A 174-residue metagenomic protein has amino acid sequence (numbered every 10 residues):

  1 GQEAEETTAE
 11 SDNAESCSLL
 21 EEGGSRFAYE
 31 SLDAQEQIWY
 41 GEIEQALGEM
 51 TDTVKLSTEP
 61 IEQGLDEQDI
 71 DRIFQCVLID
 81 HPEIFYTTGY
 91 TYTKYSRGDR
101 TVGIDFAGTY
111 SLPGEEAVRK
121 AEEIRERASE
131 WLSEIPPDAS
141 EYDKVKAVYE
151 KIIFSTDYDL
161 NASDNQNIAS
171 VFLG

Functional and structural regions predicted by a protein language model:
G1-S140: N-terminal accessory/pre-domain segments preceding catalytic cores
E141, K151-G174: Active-site neighborhood of thiol-dependent amide/isopeptide-bond enzymes
V145: Short, well-ordered surface patches within globular domains
V148: Conserved hydrophobic/aromatic pocket- or pore-lining residues that grip, position, or stack substrates in active sites
